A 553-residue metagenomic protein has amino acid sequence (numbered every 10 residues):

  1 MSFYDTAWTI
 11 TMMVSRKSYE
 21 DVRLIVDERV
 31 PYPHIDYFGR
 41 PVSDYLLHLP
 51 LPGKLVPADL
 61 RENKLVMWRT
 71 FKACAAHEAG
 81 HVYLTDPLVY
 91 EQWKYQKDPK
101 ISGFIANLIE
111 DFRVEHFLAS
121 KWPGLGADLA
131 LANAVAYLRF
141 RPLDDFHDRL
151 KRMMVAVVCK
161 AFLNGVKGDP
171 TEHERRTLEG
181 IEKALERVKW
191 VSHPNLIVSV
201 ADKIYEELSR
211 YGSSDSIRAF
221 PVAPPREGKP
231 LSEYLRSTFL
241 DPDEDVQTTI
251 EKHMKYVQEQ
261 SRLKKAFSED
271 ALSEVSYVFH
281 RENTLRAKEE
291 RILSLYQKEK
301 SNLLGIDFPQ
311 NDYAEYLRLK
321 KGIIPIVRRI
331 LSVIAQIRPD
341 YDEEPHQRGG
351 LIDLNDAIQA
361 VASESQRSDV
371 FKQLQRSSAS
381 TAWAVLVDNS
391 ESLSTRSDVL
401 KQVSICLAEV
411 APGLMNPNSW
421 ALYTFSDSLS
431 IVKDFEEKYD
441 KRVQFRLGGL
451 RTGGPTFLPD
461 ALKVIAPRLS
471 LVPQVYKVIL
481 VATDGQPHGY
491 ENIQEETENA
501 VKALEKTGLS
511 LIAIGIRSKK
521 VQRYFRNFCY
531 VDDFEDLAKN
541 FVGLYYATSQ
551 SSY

Functional and structural regions predicted by a protein language model:
M1-L143, L163, K167, F308-Y313 (+5 more regions): Basic/hydrophobic alpha-helical interface regions
S2-D5, R523-Y553: C-terminal helix of von Willebrand factor
F3, W68-A75, T395-L400, G453-L462 (+1 more regions): Phosphate/oxyanion-binding active-site loops and adjacent basic polyanion-contact surfaces
H77, V114, V387-S390, S404 (+4 more regions): DG-centered beta-turn motif at the end of beta-strands
L118, Q375-E437, V478-A482, A513-S518: Von Willebrand factor
V157-W383, T395: Negatively charged
L429-Y476, A513-K520, D536: Von Willebrand factor
T452, A466, G485-F525, Y530-D533: VWA/integrin I-like adhesion module and closely mimicked acidic/polar interface patches used
